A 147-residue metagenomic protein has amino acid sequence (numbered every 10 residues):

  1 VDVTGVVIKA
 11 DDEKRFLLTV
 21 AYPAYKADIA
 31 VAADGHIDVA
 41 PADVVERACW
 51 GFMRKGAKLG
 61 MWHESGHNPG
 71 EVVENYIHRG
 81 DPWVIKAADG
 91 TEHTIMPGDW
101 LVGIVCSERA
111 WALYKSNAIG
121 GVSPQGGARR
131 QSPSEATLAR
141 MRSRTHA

Functional and structural regions predicted by a protein language model:
V1-A147: Signature of dsDNA virion morphogenesis modules
